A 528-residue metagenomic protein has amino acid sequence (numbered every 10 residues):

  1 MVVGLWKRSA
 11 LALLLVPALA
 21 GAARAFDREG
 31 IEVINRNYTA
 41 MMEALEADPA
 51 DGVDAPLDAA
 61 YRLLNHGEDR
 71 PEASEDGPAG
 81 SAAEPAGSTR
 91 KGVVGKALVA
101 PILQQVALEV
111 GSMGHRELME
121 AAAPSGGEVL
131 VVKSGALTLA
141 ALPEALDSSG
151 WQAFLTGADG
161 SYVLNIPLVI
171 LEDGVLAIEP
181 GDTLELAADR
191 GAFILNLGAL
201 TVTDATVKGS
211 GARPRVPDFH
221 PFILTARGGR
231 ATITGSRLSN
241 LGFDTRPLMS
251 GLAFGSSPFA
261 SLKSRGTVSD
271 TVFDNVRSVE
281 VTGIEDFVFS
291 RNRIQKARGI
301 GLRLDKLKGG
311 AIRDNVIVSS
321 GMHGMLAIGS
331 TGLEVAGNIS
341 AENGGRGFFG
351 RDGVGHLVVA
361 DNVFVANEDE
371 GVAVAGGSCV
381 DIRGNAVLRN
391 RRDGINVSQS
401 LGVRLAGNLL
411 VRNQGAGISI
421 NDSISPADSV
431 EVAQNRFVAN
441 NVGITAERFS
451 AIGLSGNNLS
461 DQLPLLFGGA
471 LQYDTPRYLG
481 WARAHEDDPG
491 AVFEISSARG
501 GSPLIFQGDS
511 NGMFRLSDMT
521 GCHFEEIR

Functional and structural regions predicted by a protein language model:
V2-A10: Bacterial N-terminal signal peptides that target proteins for export
L14-A23: Hydrophobic h-region of N-terminal signal peptides that target proteins for export in Gram-negative bacteria
A25-R313, I317-T331, V335-A336, S340-G350 (+12 more regions): Beta-strand/loop edge motif enriched in small/polar residues
N440-M519: Leucine-rich solenoid repeat scaffolds
